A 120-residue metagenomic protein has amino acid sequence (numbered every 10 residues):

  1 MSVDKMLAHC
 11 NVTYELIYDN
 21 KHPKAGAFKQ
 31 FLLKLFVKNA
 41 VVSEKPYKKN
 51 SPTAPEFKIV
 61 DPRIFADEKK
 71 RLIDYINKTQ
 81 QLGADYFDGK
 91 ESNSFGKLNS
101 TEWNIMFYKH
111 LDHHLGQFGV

Functional and structural regions predicted by a protein language model:
M1-S43, D88-V120: Short, contiguous alpha-helical
V41-Y86: Acidic/histidine-rich alpha-helical segments that form the ligand environment of transition-metal centers
